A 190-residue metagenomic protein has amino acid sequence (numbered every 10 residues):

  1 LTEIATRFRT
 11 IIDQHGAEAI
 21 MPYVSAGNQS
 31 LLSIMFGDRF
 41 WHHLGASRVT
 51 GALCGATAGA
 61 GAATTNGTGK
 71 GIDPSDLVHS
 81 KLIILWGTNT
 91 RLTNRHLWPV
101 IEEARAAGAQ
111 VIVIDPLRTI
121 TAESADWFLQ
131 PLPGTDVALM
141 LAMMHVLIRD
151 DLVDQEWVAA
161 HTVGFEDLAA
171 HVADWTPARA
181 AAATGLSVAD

Functional and structural regions predicted by a protein language model:
L1-D190: Cofactor-pocket helix-loop regions in the catalytic cores of large enzyme subunits
